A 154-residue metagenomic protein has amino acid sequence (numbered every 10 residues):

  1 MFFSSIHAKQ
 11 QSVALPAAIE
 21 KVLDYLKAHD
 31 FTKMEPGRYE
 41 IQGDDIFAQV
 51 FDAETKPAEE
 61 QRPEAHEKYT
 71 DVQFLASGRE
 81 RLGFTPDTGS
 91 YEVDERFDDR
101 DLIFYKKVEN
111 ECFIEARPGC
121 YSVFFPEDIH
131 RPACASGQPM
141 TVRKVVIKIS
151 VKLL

Functional and structural regions predicted by a protein language model:
F2-Q49, A65: A short, N-terminal "cap"/entry segment at the start of jelly-roll beta-barrel domains of the cupin/DSBH fold
S12, A18-Y25, R96-F104, P118: Compositionally biased, non-globular sequence tracts
R38-P57, K68-A76: A short glycine-rich, His/Asp/Glu-containing loop-to-beta-strand
K68, K106-E111: Short alpha-helix capping/helix-loop boundary micro-motifs
K68-T70, F74-E80, F84, G89 (+1 more regions): Glycine- and acidic-residue-biased ligand/ion/polar-headgroup-sensing regions
V72, C112-F113: Short, surface-exposed secondary-structure edge patches
I114-C134: Conserved metal-binding segment of the jelly-roll/cupin
Y121-V123, P139-L154: A short hydrophobic beta-strand segment most commonly corresponding to one strand of the jelly-roll/cupin
